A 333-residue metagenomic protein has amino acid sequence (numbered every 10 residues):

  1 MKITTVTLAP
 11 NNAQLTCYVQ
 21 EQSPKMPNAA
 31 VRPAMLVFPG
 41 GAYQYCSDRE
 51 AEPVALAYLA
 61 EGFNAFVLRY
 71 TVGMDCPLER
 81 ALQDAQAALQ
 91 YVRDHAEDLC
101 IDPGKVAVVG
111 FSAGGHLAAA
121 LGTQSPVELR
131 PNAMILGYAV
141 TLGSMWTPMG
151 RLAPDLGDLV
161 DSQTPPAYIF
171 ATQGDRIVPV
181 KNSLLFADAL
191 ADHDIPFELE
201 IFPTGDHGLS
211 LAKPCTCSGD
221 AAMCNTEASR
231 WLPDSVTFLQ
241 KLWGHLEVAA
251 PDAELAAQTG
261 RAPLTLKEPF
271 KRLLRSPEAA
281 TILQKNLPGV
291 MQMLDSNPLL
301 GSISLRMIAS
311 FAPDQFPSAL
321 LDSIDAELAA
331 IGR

Functional and structural regions predicted by a protein language model:
M1-A29: N-terminal cap/lid segment of alpha/beta-hydrolase-fold proteins
V31-G40: Short beta-strand element of the alpha/beta-hydrolase
C46-D48, L68-P103, N225-E227: Catalytic nucleophile-loop/oxyanion-hole region of alpha/beta-hydrolase and closely related hydrolase-like folds
D48-F66: Short amphipathic alpha-helix adjacent to the substrate-entry channel of hydrolases
A87-L156, S162: Primarily recognizes the serine-hydrolase "nucleophile elbow" in alpha/beta-hydrolase and SGNH/GDSL folds
Q163, I169-A171, D175: Short beta-strand/loop motif that positions the catalytic acidic residue of the alpha/beta-hydrolase fold
R176-L185: Conserved alpha/beta-hydrolase "acid-adjacent" motif
H193-T259: C-terminal catalytic histidine-bearing segment of alpha/beta-hydrolase fold enzymes
